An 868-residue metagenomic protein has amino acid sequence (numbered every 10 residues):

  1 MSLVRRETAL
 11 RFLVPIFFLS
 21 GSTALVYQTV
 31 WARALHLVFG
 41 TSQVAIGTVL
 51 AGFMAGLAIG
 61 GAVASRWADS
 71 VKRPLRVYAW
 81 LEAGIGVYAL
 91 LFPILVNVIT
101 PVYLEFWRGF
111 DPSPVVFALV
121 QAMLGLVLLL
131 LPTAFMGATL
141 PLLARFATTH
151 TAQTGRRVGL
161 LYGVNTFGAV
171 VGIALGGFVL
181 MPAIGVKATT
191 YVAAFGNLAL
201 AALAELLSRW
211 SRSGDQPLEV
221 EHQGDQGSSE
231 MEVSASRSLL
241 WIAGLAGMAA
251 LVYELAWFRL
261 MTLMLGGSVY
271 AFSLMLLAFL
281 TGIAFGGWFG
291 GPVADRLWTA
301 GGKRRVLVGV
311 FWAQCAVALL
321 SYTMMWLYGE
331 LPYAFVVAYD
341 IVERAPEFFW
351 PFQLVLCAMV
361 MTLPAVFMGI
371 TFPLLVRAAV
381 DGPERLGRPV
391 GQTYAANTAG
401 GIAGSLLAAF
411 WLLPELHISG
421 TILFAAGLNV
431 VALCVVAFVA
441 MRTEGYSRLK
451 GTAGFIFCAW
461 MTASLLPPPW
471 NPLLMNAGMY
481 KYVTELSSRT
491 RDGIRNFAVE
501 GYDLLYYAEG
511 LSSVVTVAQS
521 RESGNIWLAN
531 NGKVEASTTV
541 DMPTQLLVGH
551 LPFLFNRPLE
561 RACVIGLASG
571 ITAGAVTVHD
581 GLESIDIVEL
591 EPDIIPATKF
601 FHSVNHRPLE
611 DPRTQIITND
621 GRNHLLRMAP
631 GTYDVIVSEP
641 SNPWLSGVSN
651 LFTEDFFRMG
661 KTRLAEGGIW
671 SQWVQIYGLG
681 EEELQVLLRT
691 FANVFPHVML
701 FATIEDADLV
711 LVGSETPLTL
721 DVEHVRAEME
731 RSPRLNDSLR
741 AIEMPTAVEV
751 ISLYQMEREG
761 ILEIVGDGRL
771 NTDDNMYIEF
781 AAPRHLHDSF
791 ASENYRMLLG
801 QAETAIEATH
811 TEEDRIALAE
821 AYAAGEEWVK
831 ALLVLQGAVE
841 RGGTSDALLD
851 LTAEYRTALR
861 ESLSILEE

Functional and structural regions predicted by a protein language model:
M1-A727: Alpha-helical transmembrane segments of multi-pass membrane proteins
Y394-N397, T809-A823: Alpha-helical tetratricopeptide repeat
V722-E813, A817: SAM/dcSAM-binding transferase cores
L818, T852-Y855: Structural register within alpha-helical repeat arrays
G837-A838, S845: Alpha-helical solenoid scaffolds that mediate protein-protein interactions, centered on TPR/SEL1-like repeats but also
Y855-E868: Alpha-helical linker/edge segments of TPR/alpha-solenoid repeat scaffolds and analogous pre-/post-domain helices
